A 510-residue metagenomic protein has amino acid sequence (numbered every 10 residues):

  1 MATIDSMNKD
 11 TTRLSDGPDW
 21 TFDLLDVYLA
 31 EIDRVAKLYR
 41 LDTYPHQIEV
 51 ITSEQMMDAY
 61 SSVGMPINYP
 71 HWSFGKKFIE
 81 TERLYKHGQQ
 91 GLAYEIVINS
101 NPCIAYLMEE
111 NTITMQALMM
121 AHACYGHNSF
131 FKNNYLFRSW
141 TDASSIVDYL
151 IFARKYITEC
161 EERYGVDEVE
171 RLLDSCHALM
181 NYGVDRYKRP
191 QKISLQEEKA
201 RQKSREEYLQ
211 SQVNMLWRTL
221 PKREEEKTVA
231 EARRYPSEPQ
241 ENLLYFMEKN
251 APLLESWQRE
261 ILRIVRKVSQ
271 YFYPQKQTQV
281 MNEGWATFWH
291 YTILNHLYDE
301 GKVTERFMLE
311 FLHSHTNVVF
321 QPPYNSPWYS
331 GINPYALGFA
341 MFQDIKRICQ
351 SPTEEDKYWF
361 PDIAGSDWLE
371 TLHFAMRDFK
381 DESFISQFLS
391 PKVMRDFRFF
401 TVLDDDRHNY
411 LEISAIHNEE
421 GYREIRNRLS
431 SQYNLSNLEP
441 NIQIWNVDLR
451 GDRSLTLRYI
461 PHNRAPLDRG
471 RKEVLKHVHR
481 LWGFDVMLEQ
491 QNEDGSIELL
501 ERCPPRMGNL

Functional and structural regions predicted by a protein language model:
D5-K9, D23-C103, W217-L254, L488-D494 (+1 more regions): Auxiliary, metal-adjacent structural segments of Zn-dependent hydrolase domains
G17-T21, L107-E110, D142, D148 (+6 more regions): Fold-level signature of zinc-dependent metallopeptidase catalytic domains
P102-M119, F272-T278: Short pre-active-site segment immediately N-terminal to the catalytic Zn-binding motif
C103, E110, T114, F130 (+1 more regions): Non-catalytic terminal regions of proteins
M120-S129, W285: Active-site His/Glu-centered metal-binding helix of metallohydrolases
F130-I193, E197-K199, E283, T287-G301 (+1 more regions): Post-HExxH zinc-binding segment in Zn-dependent metallohydrolases
R154-T158, R171-L254, E260-L262, S326-Y422: Well-ordered beta-sheet/strand-loop patches within structured domains
E231-S330, P334-Y335, F339: Long, internal scaffold/assembly segments composed of regular secondary structure
